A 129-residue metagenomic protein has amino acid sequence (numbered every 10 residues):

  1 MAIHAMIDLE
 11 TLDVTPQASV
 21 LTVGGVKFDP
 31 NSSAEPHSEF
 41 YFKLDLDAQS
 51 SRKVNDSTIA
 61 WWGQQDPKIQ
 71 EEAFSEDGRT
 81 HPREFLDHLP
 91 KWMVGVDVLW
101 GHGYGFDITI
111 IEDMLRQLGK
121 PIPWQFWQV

Functional and structural regions predicted by a protein language model:
A2-A5, E10-H102: Conserved non-catalytic scaffold segment of RNase H-like nuclease domains
F42-L46, W124-V129: A short, structured active-site edge motif that brings together acidic residues
L89-M93, G105-W127: Substrate-recognition/cap helix-loop segment adjacent to the acidic, metal-dependent catalytic center of Asp-based
